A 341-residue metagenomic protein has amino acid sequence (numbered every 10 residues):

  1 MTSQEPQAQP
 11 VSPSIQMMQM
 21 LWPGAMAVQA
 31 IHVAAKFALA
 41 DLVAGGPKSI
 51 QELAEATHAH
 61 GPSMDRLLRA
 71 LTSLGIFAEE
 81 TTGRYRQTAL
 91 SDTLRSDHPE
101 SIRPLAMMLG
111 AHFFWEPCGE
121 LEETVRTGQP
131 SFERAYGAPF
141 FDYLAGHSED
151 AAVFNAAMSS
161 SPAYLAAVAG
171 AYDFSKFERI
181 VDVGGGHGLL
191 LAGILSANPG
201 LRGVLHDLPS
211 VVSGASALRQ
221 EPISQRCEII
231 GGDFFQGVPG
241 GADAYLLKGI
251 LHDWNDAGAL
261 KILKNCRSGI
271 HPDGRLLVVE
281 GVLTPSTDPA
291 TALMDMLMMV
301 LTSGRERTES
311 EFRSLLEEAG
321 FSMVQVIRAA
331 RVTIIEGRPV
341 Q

Functional and structural regions predicted by a protein language model:
Q4-A8, I15-K48, E52-R179: Conserved Class I S-adenosyl-L-methionine-dependent methyltransferase catalytic core
V181, H187-G237: Class I SAM-dependent methyltransferase SAM/SAH-binding core
R226-E228, D243, G274: Short, conserved active-site loop motifs that form the nucleotide-linked donor/cofactor pocket
F235-Y245: A short acidic, Gly/Pro-enriched loop at the edge of an enzyme's catalytic core that lines a small-molecule cofactor
L247-K248, A259: A short beta-strand submotif of the Rossmann-like class I SAM-dependent methyltransferase core that lines
L260-P272: A short glycine-rich, Lys/Arg-flanked "PGG" loop and its adjoining helix->strand segment in the class I
R275-A319, M323-Q325: C-terminal alpha-helical "lid/dimerization" subdomain adjacent to the S-adenosyl-L-methionine
F321-Q341: Core SAM-dependent methyltransferase catalytic element
